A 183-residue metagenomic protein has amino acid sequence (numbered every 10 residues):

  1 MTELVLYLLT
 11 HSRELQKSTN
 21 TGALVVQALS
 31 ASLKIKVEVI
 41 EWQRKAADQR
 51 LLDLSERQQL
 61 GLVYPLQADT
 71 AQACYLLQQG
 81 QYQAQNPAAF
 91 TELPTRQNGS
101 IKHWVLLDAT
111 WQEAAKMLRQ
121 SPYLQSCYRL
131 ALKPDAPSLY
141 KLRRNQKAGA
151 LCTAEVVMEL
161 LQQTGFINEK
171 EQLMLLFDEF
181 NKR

Functional and structural regions predicted by a protein language model:
T2-A28: N-terminal beta1-alpha1 ligand-phosphate binding loop
E3-V5, K36, Q59, Y128: Residues at the starts of beta-strands that form the adenosine-phosphate
R13, R44, Q67-D69, L132-P137: Short, acidic/turn-prone active-site loops that include or flank metal/cofactor- and phosphate-binding residues
L15, T19, A84-A88, K147 (+2 more regions): Electropositive phosphate-/nucleotide-binding environments in soluble metabolic enzymes
S18-T19, R50, Q72-A73, P137-R143: Short, charged, surface-exposed secondary-structure boundary motifs
T21-A23, L76-Q78, R119-P122, N145: Short, glycine/charged-enriched secondary-structure capping and boundary segments
S30-A115: S-adenosyl-L-methionine/SAH cofactor-binding core of RNA-modifying enzymes
H103-W104, Q112-R183: C-terminal folded domains that constitute the principal catalytic or ligand-binding module of multi-domain proteins
